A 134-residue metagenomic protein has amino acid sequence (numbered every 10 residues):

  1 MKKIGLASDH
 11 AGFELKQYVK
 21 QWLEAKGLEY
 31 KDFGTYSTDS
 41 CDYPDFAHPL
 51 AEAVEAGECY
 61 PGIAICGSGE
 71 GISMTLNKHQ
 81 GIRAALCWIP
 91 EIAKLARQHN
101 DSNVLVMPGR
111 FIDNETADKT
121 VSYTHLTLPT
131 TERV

Functional and structural regions predicted by a protein language model:
I4-Q17: N-terminal beta1-alpha1 ligand-phosphate binding loop
A7, A64-G67, C87, V106-P108: Short beta-strand segments
E14, Y18, E24-Y30, D45 (+2 more regions): Patatin-like phospholipase
E29-S40: A short beta-strand-loop structural module common to alpha/beta enzyme folds
L50-A85: Helix-adjacent hinge/juxtasegments
H79-P108: Short, acidic/small-residue loops that bind anionic groups at enzyme active sites
F111-D113, V121: Conserved phosphate- and dinucleotide-binding cores of soluble alpha/beta proteins, encompassing both enzyme active
T124-T130: Conserved small/polar residues in nucleotide/adenosyl-binding loops
